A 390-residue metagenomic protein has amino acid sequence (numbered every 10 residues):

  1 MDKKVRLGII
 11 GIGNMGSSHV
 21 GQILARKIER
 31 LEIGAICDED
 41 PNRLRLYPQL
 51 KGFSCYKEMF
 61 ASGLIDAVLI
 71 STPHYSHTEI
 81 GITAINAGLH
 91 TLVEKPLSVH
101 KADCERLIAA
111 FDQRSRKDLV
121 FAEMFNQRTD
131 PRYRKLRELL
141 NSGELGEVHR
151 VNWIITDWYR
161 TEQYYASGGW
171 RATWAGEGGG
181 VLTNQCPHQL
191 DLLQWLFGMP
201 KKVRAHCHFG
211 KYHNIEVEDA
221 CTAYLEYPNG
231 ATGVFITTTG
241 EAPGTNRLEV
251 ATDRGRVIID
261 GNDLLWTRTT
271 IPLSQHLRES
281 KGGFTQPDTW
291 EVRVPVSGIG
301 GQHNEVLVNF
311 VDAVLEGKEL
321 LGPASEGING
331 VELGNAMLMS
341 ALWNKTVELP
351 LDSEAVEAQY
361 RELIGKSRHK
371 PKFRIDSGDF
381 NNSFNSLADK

Functional and structural regions predicted by a protein language model:
M1-P48: N-terminal Rossmann-like dinucleotide-binding module
K4, Y227, R254-S325, V347 (+1 more regions): C-terminal glycine/acidic-rich active-site capping loop/insertion
G11, K117-L119, Q127-I215, N344: Predominantly a Rossmann-like dinucleotide-binding segment in NAD(P)-dependent oxidoreductases
L50-E58: Conserved SAM-binding strand-loop segment of SAM-dependent methyltransferases
A67, P73-H74, T78-R128, G143: Beta-strand-loop-alpha-helix segment that lines the small-molecule cofactor/substrate pocket of alpha/beta enzymes
P187, Y212, I236-G244: Glycine-rich phosphate/pyrophosphate-binding beta-alpha loops
A223-N229, V250-T252: Active-site beta-strand termini and strand-to-loop segments that position acidic
